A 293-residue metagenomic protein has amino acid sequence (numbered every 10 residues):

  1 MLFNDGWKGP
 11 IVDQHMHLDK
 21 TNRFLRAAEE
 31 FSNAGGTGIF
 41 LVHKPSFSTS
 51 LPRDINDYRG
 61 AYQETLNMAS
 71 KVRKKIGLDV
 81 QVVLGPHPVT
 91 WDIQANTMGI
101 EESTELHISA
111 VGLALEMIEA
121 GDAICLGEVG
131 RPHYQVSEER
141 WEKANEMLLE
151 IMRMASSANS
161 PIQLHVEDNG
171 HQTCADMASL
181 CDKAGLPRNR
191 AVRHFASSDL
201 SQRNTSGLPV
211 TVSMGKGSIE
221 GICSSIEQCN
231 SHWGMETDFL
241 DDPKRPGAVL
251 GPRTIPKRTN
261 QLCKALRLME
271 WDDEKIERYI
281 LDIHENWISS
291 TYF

Functional and structural regions predicted by a protein language model:
M1-A158, L164, A175-A184, H194-L200 (+4 more regions): Mid-domain alpha/beta scaffold segments of enzyme catalytic cores
D168-H171: Gly/Ser/Thr-rich loops at beta-strand to alpha-helix junctions that form or flank small-molecule/cofactor-binding
L186-R188: Solvent-exposed, charged amphipathic helical/linker segments at domain boundaries
W233: Short loop->beta-strand "edge-of-pocket" segments that line small-molecule binding or catalytic clefts across diverse
E236-T237: Positively charged, amphipathic and often flexible ligand-engagement surfaces
